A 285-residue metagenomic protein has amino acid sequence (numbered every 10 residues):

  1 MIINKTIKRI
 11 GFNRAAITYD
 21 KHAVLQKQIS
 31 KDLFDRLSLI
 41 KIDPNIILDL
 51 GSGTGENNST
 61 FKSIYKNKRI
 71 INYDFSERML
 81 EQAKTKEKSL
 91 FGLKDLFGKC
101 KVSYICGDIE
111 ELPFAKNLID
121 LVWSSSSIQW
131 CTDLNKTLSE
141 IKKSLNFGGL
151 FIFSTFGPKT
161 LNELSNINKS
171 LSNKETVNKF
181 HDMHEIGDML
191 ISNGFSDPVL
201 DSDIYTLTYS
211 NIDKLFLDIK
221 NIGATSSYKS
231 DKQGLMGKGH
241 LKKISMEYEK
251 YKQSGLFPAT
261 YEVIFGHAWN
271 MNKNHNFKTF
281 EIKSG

Functional and structural regions predicted by a protein language model:
M1-T18, K27, K31: N-terminal, positively charged/glycine-rich alpha-helical extensions of SAM-dependent methyltransferases
L25-P44, T60: Conserved alpha-helix/loop element of class I SAM-dependent methyltransferases that forms part of the SAM/SAH-binding
I46-L112: Class I SAM-dependent methyltransferase SAM/SAH-binding core
E110-L121: A short acidic, Gly/Pro-enriched loop at the edge of an enzyme's catalytic core that lines a small-molecule cofactor
D120-N135: A short SAM/SAH-binding and catalytic strip from SAM-dependent methyltransferases
N135-L150: A short glycine-rich, Lys/Arg-flanked "PGG" loop and its adjoining helix->strand segment in the class I
L150-K214, I222-Q233: Conserved catalytic/acceptor-binding region of the Class I
F216-G285: C-terminal lobe and adjacent flexible extensions of AdoMet/dcAdoMet transferase-like proteins
